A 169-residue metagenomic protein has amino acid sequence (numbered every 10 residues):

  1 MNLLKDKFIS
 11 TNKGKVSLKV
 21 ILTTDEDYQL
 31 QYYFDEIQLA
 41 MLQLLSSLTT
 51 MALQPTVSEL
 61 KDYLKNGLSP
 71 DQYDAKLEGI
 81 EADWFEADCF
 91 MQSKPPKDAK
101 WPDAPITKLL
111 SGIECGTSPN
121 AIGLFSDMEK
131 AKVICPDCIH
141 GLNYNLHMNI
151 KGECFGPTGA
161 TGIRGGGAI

Functional and structural regions predicted by a protein language model:
M1-S126, K130-I169: Conserved small-residue
